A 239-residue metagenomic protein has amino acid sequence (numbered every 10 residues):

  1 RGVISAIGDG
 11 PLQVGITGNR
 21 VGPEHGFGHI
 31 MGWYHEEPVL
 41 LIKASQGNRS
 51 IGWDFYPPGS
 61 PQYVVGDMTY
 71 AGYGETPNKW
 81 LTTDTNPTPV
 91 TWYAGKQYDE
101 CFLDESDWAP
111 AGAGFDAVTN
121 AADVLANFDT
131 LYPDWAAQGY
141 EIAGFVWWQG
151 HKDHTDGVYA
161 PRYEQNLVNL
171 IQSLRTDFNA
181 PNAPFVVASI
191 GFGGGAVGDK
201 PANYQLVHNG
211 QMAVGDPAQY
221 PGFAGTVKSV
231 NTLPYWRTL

Functional and structural regions predicted by a protein language model:
R1-L239: Cell-envelope and extracellular/periplasmic
